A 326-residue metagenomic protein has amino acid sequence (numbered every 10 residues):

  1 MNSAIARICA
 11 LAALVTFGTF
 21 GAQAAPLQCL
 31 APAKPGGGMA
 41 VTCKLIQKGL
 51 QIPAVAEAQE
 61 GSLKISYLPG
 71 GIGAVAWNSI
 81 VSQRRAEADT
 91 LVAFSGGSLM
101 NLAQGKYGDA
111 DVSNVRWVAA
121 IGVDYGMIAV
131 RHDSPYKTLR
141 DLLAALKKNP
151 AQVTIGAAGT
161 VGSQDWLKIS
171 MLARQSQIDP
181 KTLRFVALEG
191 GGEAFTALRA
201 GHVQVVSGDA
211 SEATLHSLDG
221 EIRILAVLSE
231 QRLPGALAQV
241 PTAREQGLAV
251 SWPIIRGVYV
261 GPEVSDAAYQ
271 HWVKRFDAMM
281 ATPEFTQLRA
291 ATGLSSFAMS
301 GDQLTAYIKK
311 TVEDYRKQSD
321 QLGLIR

Functional and structural regions predicted by a protein language model:
M1-A10: Bacterial N-terminal signal peptides that target proteins for export
C9-T19: Bacterial N-terminal signal peptides
Q23-N114, Q177-V205, S296-M299, S319-R326: N-terminal (or domain-start) structured segment
K34-G36, G96, R131-Y136, A158-S163 (+4 more regions): Short coil/turn segments
I52-A58, S79-T90, L102-E193, A243 (+1 more regions): Hinge/capping helix and adjacent helix->loop/strand transition within the periplasmic-binding protein
P69, Q152, A157-Q239: Ligand-binding pocket segment of bilobal, Venus flytrap-like solute-binding proteins
E212-M280, K310-E313: C-terminal lobe and pocket-closing loops of periplasmic/extracytoplasmic Venus-flytrap solute-binding proteins
D266-R326: An extracytoplasmic/periplasmic, membrane-proximal ligand-sensing/linker region
